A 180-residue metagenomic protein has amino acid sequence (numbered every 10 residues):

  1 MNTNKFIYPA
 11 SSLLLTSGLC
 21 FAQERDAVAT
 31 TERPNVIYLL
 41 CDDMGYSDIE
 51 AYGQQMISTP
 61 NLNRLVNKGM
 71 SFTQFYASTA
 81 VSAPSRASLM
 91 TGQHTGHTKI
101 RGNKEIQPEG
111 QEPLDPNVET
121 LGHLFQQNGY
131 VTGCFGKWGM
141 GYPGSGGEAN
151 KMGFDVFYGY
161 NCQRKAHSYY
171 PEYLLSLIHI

Functional and structural regions predicted by a protein language model:
N2-L14, G18-I178: Formylglycine-dependent sulfatase
